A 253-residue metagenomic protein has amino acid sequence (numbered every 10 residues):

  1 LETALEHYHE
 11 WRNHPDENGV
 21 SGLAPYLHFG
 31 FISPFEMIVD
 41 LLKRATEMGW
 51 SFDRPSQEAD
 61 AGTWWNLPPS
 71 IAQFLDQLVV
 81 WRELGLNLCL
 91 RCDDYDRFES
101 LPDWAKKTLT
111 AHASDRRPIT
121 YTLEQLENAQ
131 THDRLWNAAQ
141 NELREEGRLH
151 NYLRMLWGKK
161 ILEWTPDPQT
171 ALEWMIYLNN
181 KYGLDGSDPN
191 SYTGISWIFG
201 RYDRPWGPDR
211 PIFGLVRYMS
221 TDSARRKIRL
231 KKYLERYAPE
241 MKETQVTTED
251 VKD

Functional and structural regions predicted by a protein language model:
L1-Q140, R144-E145, T193-R204, P208: Catalytic cores of enzymes that engage adenine nucleotides and/or redox cofactors via long glycine-rich, Lys/Arg/His
L1-Y26, P211-T247: A eukaryotic "domain-start" boundary segment
P69-L86, R144-T193: Structured ligand/cofactor/substrate-binding pocket environments in proteins
E99-R116, T120-L126, A171-M241: C-terminal, helix-dominated tail/subdomain
A139-Q140, W157-K160, P166, F199 (+1 more regions): Active-site proximal loops enriched in glycine and acidic residues that flank catalytic Cys/His/Asp and coordinate
T248-D253: Short, low-complexity, charge-dense intrinsically disordered segments
